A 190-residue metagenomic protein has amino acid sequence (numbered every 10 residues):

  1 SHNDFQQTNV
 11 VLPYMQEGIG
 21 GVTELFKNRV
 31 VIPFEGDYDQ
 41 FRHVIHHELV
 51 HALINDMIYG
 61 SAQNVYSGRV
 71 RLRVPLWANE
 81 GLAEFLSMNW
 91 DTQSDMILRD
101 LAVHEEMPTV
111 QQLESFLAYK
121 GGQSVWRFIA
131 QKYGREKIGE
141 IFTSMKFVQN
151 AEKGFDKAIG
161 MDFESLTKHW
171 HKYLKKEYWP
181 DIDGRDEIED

Functional and structural regions predicted by a protein language model:
S1-R69, P75, T92-Q93, Q111 (+1 more regions): Juxtacatalytic substrate-recognition/specificity segment
P13, I45, L98-R99, S124 (+4 more regions): Helical anchoring/docking segments at protein termini
E17-G21, G81, G122: Glycine-centered structural positions embedded in regular secondary structure
F34, E48-L49, L53-S61, L82 (+8 more regions): Sec/Tat-exported extracytoplasmic proteins
E35-H46, L72-E80, S115-Q123, Q131-R135 (+1 more regions): Solvent-exposed, acidic/flexible segments
M57, S61, V65-V110, A158-H171: Post-HExxH zinc-binding segment in Zn-dependent metallohydrolases
S94-S144: Long, well-structured alpha-helical subdomains associated with metal-dependent extracellular/ecto-lumenal hydrolases
L113, T143, F147-D190: Beta/coil-rich, acidic/histidine-enriched accessory regions frequently appended to metallopeptidases
